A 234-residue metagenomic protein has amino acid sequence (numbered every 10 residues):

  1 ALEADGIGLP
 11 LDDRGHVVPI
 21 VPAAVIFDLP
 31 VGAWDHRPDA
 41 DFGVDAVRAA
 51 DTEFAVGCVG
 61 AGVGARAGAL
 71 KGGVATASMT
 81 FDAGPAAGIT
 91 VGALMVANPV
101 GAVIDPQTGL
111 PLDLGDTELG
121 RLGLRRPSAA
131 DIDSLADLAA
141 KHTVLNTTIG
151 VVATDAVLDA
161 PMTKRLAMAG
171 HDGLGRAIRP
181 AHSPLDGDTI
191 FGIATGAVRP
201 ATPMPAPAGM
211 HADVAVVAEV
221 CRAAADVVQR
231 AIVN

Functional and structural regions predicted by a protein language model:
A1-N234: A structural signal for small-residue-enriched, beta-sheet-centric alpha/beta enzyme cores and oligomeric scaffold folds
